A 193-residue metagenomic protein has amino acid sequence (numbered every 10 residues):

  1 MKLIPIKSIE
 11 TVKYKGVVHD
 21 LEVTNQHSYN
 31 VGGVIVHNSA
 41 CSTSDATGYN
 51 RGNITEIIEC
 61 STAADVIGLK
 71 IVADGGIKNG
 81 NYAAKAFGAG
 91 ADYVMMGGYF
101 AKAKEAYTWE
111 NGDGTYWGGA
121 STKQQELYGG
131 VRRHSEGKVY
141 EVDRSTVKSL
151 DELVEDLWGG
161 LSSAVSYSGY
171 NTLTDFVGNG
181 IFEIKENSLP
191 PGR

Functional and structural regions predicted by a protein language model:
M1-N38: Autoprocessing domains of the Hint superfamily
S39-D45: Gly-rich Lys/Arg/Thr-decorated short loops/hinges at beta-loop-alpha junctions or inter-strand turns that position
A46-A73, I77-R193: Alpha/beta catalytic cores of nucleotide-metabolism and tRNA/nucleoside-modifying enzymes
